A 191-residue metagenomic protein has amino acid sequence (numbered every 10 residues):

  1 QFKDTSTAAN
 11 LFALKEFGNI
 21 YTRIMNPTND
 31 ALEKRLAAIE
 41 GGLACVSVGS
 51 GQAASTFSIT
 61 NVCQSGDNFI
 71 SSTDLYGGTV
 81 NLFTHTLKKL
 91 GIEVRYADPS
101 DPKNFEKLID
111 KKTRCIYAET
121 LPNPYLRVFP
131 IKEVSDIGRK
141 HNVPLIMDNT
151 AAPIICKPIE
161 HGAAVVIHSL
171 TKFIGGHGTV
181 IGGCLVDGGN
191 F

Functional and structural regions predicted by a protein language model:
F2-D4, F191: Active-site/binding-pocket entry motifs
D4-T56, G78-T86: Conserved N-terminal alpha-helix of the aminotransferase class I/II PLP-enzyme fold
C45-F191: Conserved PLP-enzyme active-site core in the AAT-like
